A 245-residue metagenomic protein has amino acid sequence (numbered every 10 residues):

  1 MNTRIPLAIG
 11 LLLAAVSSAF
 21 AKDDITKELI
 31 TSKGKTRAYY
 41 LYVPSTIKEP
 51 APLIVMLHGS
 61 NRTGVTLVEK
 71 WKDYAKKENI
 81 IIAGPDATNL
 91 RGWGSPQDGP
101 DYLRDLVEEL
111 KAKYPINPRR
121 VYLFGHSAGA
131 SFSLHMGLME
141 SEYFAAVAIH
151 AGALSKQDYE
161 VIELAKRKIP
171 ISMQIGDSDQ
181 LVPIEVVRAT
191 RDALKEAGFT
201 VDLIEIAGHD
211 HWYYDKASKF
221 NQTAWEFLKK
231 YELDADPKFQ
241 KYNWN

Functional and structural regions predicted by a protein language model:
S17-L53, S95-D98, D105, H126-M136 (+7 more regions): A domain-start/cap signature at the N-terminus of enzymes
I25-V43, K48-P118: Serine-hydrolase catalytic machinery in alpha/beta-hydrolase-like enzymes
V65-K72, G152-E163, A189: Alpha-helical scaffolding within the catalytic cores of extracellular/periplasmic polymer-degrading hydrolases
R120-K166: Primarily recognizes the serine-hydrolase "nucleophile elbow" in alpha/beta-hydrolase and SGNH/GDSL folds
M173-I175: Short beta-strand/loop motif that positions the catalytic acidic residue of the alpha/beta-hydrolase fold
S178-V182: Acidic catalytic loop of the alpha/beta-hydrolase fold
I206-W212: Histidine-bearing beta->alpha loop at or near hydrolase active sites
